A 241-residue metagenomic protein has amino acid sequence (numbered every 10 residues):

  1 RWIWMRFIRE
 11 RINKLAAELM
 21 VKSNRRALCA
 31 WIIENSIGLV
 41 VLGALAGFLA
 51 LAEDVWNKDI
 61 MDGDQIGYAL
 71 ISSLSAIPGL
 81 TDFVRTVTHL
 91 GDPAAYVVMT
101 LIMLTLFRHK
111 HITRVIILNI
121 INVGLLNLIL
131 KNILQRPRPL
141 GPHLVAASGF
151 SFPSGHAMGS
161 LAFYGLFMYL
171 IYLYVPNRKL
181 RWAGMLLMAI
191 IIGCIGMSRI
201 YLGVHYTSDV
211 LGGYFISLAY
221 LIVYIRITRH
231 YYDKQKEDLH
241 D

Functional and structural regions predicted by a protein language model:
R1-P93, I133-L134, R138-L144: N-terminal transmembrane-helix/juxtamembrane module of multi-pass inner/ER membrane proteins
F7, L19, H143-D241: Membrane-embedded catalytic cores of phosphoryl/pyrophosphoryl-handling enzymes
C29, I33, I37, V41 (+2 more regions): Alpha-helical transmembrane segments of integral membrane proteins
V40-G47, I117, I121-L125, I129 (+2 more regions): Hydrophobic, lipid-facing residues on alpha-helical transmembrane segments of integral membrane proteins
F48, A52, L126-L130, L134 (+2 more regions): Alpha-helical membrane-inserting segments
M61-D62, A94-A183: Membrane-interface loops
L90-A95, M185-A189: Short hydrophobic alpha-helical membrane-embedded segments
